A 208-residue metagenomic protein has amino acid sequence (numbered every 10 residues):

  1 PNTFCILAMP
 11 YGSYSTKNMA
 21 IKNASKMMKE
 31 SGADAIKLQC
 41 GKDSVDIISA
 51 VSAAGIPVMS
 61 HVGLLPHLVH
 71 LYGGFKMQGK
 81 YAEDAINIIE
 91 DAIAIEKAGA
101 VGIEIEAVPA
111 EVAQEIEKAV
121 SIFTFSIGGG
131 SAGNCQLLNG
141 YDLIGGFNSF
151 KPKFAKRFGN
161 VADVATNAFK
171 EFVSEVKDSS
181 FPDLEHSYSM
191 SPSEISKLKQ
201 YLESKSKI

Functional and structural regions predicted by a protein language model:
P1-I208: Alpha/beta enzyme core
